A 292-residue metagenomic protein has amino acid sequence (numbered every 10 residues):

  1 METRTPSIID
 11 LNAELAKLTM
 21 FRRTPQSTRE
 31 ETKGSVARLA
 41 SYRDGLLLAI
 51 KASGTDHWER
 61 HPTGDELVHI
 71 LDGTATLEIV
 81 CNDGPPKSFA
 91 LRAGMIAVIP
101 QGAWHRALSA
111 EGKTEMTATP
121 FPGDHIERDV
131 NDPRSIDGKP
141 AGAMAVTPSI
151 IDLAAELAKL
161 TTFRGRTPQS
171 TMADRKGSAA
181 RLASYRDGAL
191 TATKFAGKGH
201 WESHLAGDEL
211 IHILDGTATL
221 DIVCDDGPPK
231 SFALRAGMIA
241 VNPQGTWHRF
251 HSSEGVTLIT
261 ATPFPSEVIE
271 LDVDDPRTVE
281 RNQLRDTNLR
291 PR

Functional and structural regions predicted by a protein language model:
M1-I50, H57, D132-T193, Q283-R292: A short, N-terminal "cap"/entry segment at the start of jelly-roll beta-barrel domains of the cupin/DSBH fold
L39, A49-K51, L67, S88-A90 (+7 more regions): Conserved hydrophobic/aromatic beta-strand scaffold that supports enzyme active sites
Y42-G45, S53-I70, G84-P85, Y185-G188 (+2 more regions): A short beta-loop-beta micro-motif enriched in histidine and acidic residues
L46, T74-T76, T114, A189 (+3 more regions): Structural motif
A49, L77-I79, T117, A192 (+2 more regions): Short hydrophobic/aromatic-rich beta-strand segments that constitute the beta-sheet cores of beta-sandwich/beta-barrel
L67-A93, V130-N131, L210-A236, V273-D274: A short beta-strand-loop-beta hairpin characteristic of the jelly-roll/cupin
A90-E111, T119-P120, A233-E254, P263: Conserved metal-binding segment of the jelly-roll/cupin
E111-V130, V241, E254-V273: A short hydrophobic beta-strand segment most commonly corresponding to one strand of the jelly-roll/cupin
